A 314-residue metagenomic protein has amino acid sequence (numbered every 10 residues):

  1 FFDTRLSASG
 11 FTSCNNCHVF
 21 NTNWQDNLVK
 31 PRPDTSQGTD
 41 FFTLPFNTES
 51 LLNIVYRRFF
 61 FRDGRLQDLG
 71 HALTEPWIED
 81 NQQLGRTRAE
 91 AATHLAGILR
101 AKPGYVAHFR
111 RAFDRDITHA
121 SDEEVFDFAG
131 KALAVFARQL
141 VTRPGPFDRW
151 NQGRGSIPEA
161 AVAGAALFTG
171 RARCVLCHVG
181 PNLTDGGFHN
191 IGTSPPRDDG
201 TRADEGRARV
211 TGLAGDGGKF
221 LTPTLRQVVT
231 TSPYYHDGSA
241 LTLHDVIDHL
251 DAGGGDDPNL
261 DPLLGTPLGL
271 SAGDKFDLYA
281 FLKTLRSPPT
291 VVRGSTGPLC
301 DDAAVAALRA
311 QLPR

Functional and structural regions predicted by a protein language model:
F1-R314: Periplasmic c-type cytochrome electron-transfer domains
